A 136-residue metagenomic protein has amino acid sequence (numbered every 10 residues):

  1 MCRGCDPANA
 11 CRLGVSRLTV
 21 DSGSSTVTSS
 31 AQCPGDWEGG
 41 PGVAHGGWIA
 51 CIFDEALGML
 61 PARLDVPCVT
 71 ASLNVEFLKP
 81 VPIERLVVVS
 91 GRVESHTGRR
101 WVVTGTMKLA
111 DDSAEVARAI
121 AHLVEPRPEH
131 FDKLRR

Functional and structural regions predicted by a protein language model:
M1-G35: Non-catalytic linker/capping segments at the edges of enzyme domains
G14, G23-V27, V69-L73, V87 (+1 more regions): A generic structural signal for short beta-strands and their flanking turns/coil linkers
V20-D21, R92-H96: Short beta-strand micro-motifs enriched in acidic
T26, D36, A44-C68: Active-site helix/loop of acyl-thioester processing domains in fatty-acid/polyketide metabolism, spanning hotdog-fold
S30-Q32, N74-E76, S90-R92, T106 (+1 more regions): Residue-level recognition of well-ordered beta-strand positions that form the cores of beta-sheet-rich folds across
E55-V88: Hydrophobic beta-strand-centered segment that forms part of the acyl-chain substrate-binding groove
V81-I83, E94-R136: HotDog/MaoC-like acyl-thioester-processing domains
